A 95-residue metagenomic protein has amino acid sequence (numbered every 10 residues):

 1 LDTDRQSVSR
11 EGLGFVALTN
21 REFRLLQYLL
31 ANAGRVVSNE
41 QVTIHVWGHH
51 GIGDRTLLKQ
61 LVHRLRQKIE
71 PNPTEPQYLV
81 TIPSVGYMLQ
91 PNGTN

Functional and structural regions predicted by a protein language model:
L1-F23, V36, H50, M88-N95: A structural micro-motif at secondary-structure boundaries
A17-Q27, N39, I52-N72, T81-Y87: DNA-recognition element of transcription regulators
G34-V46: Short coil-to-helix segment of the ABC ATPase nucleotide-binding domain corresponding to the Q-loop/switch region
I44, H49, V80-I82: Short glycine- and Lys/Arg-enriched binding-loop motifs that mark or flank ligand-binding interfaces
